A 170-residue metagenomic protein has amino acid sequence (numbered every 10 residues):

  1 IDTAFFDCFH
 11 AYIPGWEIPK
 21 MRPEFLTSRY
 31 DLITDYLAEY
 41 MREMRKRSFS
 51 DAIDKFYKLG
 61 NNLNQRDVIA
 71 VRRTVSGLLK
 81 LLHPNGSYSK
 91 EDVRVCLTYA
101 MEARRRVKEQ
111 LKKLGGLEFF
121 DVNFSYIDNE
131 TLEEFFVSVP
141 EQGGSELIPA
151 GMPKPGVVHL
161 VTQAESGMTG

Functional and structural regions predicted by a protein language model:
I1-G170: C-terminal regulatory/interaction module of P-loop NTP-utilizing enzymes
